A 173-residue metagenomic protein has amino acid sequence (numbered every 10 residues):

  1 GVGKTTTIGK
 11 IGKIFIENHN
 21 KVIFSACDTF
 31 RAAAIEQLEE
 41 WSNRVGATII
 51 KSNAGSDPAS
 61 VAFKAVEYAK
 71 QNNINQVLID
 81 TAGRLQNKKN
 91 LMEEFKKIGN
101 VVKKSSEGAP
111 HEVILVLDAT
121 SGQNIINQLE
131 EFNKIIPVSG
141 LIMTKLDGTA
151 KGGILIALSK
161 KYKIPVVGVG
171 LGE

Functional and structural regions predicted by a protein language model:
G1-E173: P-loop/Walker A NTP-binding module and the surrounding RecA-like catalytic core of P-loop NTPases
